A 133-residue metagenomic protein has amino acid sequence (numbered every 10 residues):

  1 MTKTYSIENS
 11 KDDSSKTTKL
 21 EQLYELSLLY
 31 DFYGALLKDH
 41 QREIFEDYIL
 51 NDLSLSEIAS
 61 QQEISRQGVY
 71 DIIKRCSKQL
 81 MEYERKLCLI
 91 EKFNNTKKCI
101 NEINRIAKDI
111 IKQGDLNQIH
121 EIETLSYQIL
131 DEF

Functional and structural regions predicted by a protein language model:
T18-Y33: Short, Lys/Arg-enriched N-terminal segment that forms or immediately precedes the first helix of a structured domain
D39-L50: Short amphipathic alpha helix immediately N-terminal
I58-A59: Short alpha-helical "recognition helix" segments of helix-turn-helix
S77-E84: C-terminal flanking helix
L87-D115: Intrinsically disordered, low-complexity basic tails/linkers immediately adjacent to helix-turn-helix/homeobox/MYB/SANT
N117-F133: Amphipathic heptad-repeat alpha-helical coiled-coil/stalk segments that mediate oligomerization, filament/stalk
